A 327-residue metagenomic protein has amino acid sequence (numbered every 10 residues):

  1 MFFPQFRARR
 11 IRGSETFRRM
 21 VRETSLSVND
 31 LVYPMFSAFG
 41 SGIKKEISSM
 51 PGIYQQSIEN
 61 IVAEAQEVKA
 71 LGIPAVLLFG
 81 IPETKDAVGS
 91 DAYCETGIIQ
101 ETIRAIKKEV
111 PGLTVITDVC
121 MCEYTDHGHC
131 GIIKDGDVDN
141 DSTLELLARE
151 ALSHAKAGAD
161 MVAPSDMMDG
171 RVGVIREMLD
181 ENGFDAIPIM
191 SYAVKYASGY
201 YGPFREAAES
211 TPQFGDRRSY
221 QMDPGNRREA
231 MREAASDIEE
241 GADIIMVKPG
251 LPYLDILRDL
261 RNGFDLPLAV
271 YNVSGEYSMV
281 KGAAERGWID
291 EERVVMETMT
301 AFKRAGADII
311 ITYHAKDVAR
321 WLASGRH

Functional and structural regions predicted by a protein language model:
M1-R22: N-terminal amphipathic/basic leader segments beginning at the initiator methionine
F2, S14, L26-V32, A38-H327: Alpha/beta enzyme core
